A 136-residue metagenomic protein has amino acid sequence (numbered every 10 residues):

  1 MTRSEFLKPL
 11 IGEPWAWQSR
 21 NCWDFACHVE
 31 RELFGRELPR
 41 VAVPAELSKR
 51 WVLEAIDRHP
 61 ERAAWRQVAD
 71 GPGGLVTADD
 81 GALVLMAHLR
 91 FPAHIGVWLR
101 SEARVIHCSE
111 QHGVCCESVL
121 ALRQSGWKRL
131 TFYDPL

Functional and structural regions predicted by a protein language model:
T2-R3: Short, charged, amphipathic alpha-helices and their helix-cap/turn boundaries
F6-E13, G35: A glycine-biased structural micro-motif
P14, S19, A42, P60 (+2 more regions): Solvent-exposed, flexible loop/coil residues
P14-F34: Active-site nucleophilic cysteine motif
C22, C27, C108, C115-C116: Generic recognition of cysteine residues
R36-E46: Short acidic alpha-helical/loop segments enriched in Asp/Glu that coordinate divalent cations
P44-G113, L136: ...with weaker cross-activation on analogous glycine-rich loops/strands in unrelated enzymes
C115-L136: Glycine-rich, aromatic-bearing surface loops/beta-hairpins
